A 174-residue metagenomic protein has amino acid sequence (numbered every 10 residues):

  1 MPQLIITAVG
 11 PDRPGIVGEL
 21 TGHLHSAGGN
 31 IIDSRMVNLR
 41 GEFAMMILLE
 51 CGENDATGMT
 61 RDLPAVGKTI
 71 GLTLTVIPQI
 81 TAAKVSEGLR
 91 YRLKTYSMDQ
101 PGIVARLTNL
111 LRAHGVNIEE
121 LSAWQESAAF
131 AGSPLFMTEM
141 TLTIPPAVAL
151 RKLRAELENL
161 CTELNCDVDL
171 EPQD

Functional and structural regions predicted by a protein language model:
M1-D174: A conserved regulatory-domain signal marking ACT and ACT-like small-molecule sensing domains and adjacent regulatory
